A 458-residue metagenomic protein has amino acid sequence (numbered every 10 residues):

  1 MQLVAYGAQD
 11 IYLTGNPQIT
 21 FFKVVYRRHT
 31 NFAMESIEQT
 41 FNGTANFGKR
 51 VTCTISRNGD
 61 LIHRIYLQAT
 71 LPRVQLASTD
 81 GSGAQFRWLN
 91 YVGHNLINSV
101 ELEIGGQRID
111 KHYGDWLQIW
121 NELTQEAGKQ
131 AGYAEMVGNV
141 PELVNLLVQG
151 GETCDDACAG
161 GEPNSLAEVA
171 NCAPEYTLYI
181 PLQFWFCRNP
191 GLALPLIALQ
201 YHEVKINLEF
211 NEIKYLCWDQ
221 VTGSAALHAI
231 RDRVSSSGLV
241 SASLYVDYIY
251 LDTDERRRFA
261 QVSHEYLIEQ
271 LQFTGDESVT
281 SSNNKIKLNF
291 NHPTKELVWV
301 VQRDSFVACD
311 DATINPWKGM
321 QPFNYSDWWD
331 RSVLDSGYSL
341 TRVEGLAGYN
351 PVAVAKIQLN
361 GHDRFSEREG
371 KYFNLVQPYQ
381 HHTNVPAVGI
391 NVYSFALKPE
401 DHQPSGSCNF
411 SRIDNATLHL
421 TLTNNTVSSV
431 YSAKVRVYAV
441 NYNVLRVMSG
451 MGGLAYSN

Functional and structural regions predicted by a protein language model:
M1-N458: Short, low-complexity Pro/Thr/Gly
